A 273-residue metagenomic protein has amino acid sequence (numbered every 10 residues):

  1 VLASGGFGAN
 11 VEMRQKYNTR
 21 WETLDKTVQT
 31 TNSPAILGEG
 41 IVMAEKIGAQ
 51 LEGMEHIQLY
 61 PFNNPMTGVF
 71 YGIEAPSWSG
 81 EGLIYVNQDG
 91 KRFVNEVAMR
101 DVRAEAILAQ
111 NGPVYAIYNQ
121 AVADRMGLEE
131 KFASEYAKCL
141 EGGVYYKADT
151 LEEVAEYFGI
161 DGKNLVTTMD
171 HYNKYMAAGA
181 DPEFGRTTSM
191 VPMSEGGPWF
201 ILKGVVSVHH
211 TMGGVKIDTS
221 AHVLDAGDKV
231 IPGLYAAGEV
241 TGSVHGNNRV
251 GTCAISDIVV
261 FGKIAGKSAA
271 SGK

Functional and structural regions predicted by a protein language model:
L2-N63, F261-I264: Glycine-rich loop(s) and the adjacent beta-strand/alpha-helix scaffold that form part
A3-S4, Q88, A237-G238: Short, well-ordered coil/turn residues at beta-beta hairpins and beta-strand->alpha-helix junctions within
E22-Q29, T67-G72, S134-L140, H245-T252: Short beta-alpha connecting loops at secondary-structure transitions that line or flank enzyme active sites
T31-S33, G72-S77, A106-L108, G204-V208 (+1 more regions): Short Gly/Pro-enriched turn/cap motifs at secondary-structure boundaries
L37, I41-I160: An anion/pyrophosphate-binding glycine-rich loop and adjacent beta-alpha core in soluble alpha-beta enzymes
G40-Q50, F158-D161, V166-M169, D257-K273: Internal hydrophobic alpha-helix adjacent to the cofactor/substrate pocket in enzyme cavities
K91-Q120, D225, V230-I255: Gly/Pro-rich active-site capping loops and adjacent beta-alpha segments that organize cofactor/substrate pockets
N164-N248: A glycine-rich dinucleotide-binding beta-alpha-beta segment and adjacent secondary-structure elements that constitute
